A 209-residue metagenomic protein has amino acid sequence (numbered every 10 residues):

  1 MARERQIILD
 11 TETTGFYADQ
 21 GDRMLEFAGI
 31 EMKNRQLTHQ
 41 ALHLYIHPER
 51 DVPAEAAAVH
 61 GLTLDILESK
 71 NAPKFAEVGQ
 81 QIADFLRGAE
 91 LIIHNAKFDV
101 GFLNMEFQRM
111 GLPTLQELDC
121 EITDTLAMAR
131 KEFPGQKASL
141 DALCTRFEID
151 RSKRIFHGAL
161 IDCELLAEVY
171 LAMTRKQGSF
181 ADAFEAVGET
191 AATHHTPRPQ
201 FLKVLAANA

Functional and structural regions predicted by a protein language model:
M1-D119, R130-F133, A142-F156: Conserved non-catalytic scaffold segment of RNase H-like nuclease domains
E12, A207-A209: Charged interaction scaffolds used for protein-protein
E90-A96, F102, E106-F107, S139-P199: Acidic, Mg2+-coordinating catalytic module of metal-dependent nucleases/exonucleases that use a two-metal-ion mechanism
T123-K131, G188-H195: Short, flexible loop segments at boundaries between secondary-structure elements
P199-L205: Metal-dependent nuclease catalytic regions and adjoining charged, substrate-binding loops involved in nucleic-acid end
